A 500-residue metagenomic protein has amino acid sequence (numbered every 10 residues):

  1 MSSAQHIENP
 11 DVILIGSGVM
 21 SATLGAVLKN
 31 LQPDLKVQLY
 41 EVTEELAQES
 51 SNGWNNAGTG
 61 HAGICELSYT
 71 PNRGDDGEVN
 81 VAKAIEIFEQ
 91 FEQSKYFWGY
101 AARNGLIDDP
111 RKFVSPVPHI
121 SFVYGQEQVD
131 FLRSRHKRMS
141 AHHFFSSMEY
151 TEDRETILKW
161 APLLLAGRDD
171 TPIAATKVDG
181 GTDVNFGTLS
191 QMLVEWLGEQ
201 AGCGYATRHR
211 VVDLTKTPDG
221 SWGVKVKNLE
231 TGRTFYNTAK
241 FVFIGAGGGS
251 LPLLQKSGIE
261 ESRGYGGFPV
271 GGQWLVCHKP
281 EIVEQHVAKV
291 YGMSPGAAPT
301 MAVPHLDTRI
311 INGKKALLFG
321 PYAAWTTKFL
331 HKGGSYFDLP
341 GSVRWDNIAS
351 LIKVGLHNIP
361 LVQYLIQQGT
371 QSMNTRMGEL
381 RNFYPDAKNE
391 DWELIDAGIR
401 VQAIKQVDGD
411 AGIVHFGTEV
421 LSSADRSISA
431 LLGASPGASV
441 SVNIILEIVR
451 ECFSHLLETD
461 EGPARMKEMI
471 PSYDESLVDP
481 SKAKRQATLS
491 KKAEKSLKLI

Functional and structural regions predicted by a protein language model:
H6-M20, Q38: Beta1/beta-strand and adjacent pyrophosphate-binding region of the FAD-binding site in flavoprotein oxidoreductases
E8-P10, E230-F241: Core beta-strand elements of the Rossmann-like FAD/NAD(P) dinucleotide-binding domain in flavoenzyme oxidoreductases
K29-G53: Glycine-rich FAD pyrophosphate-binding loop
G58-L158, A316, K328, Y336-F337: Dinucleotide-binding Rossmann-like beta1-alpha1 core, especially the glycine-rich loop that anchors the ADP
D108-V117, F122-Q200, G204-A206, L214-G220 (+1 more regions): Flavin (FAD/FMN) cofactor-binding and adjacent substrate-gating region of FAD-dependent oxidoreductase domains
T171-G180, T188, W325-E458: C-terminal catalytic lobe of FAD-dependent flavoproteins
V212-Y236: Conserved beta-strand-loop-beta-strand element in the redox core of flavoprotein oxidoreductases
I244-I259: Flavin (primarily FAD) binding-site architecture
